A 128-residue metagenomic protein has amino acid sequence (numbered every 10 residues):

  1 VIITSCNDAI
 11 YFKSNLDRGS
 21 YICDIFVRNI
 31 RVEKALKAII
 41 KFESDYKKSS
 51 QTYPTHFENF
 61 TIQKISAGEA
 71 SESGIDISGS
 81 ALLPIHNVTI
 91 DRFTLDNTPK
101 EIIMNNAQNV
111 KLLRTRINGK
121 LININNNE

Functional and structural regions predicted by a protein language model:
V1-E128: Extracellular/periplasmic carbohydrate-active domains that bind, remodel, or depolymerize complex polysaccharides
